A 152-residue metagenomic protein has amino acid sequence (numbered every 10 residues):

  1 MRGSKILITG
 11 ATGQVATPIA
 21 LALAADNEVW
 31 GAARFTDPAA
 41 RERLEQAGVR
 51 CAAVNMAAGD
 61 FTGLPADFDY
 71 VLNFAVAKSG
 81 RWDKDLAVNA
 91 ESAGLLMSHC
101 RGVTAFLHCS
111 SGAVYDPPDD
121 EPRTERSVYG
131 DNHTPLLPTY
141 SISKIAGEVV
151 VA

Functional and structural regions predicted by a protein language model:
I6-A25: N-terminal Rossmann NAD(P)H-binding glycine-rich loop of SDR-like oxidoreductase domains
T9, A32, V71-F74, F106-G112: SDR active-site strand-loop-helix element
A32-P38, N55: N-terminal Rossmann-fold cofactor-binding loop
E42, K78-L86, P117-E121: Conserved catalytic-core motifs of eukaryotic protein kinase domains, centered on the activation segment
V49-A90: NAD(P)H-binding glycine-rich loop region in Rossmannoid oxidoreductase-like domains and their noncatalytic homologs
Y70-V71, G80-H108, V150: NAD(P)-cofactor binding segment of oxidoreductase domains
G94-T139: Conserved Rossmann-fold NAD(P)-dependent oxidoreductase catalytic core, especially the SDR/UDP-sugar
P135-A152: Active-site Tyr-X1-5-Lys
